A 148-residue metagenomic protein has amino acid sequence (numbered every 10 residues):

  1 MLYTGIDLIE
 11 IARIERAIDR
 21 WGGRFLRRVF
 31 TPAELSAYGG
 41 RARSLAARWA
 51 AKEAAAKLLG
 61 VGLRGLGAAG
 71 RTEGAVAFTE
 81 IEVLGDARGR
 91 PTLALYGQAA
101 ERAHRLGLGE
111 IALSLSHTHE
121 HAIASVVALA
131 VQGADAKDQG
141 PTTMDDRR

Functional and structural regions predicted by a protein language model:
M1-R148: Core catalytic alpha/beta fold that binds nucleotide/phospho-ligands
